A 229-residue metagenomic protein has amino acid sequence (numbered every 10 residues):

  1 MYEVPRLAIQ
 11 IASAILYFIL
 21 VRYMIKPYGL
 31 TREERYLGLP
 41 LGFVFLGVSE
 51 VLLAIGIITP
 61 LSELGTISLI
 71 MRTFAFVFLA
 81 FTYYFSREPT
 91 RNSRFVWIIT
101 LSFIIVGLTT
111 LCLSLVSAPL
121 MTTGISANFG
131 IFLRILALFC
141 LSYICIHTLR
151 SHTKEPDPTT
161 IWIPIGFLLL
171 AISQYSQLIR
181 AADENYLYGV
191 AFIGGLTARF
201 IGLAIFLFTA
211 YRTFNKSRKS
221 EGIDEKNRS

Functional and structural regions predicted by a protein language model:
M1-F18, I125-I135: Hydrophobic transmembrane alpha-helical segments in integral membrane proteins
A12-Y23, R35-I57, L69-A75, I163-A182 (+1 more regions): Hydrophobic alpha-helical transmembrane segments of multi-pass membrane proteins
I19-G29, L53-L101, L111, C145 (+2 more regions): Internal transmembrane alpha-helix with an interfacial aromatic "cap," most often the third helix
L30-F43, R91-L101, E155-G166, E221-G222: Membrane-interfacial loop-to-transmembrane alpha-helix junctions, especially the N-terminal start
L52-P60, L111-I125, Y175-Y186: Juxtamembrane "helix-exit" motif on the non-cytosolic side of transmembrane helices
L61-I70, T122-R134, Y186-T197: Non-cytosolic membrane-interface motifs at loop->transmembrane helix junctions
Y83-C145: Membrane-proximal helix-loop-helix units in multi-pass membrane proteins
S142-S229: C-terminal transmembrane-bundle signature of multipass membrane proteins, characterized by strong activation on
